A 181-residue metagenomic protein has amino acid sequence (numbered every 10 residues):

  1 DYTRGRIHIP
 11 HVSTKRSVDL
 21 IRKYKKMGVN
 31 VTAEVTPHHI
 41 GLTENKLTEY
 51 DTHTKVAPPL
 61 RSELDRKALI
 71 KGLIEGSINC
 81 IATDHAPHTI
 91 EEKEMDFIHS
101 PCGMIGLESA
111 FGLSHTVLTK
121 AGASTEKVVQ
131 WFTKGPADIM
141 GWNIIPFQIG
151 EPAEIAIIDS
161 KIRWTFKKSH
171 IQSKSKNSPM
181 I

Functional and structural regions predicted by a protein language model:
D1-I81: Histidine/acidic residue-rich metal-binding segments in metalloenzymes
D1-R4, H53, G72-E75, N79-I81 (+1 more regions): His/Asp/Glu-enriched, well-ordered alpha-helical/loop segment that forms or immediately abuts the divalent-metal
T14, P37, P87, I162-R163: Short, glycine/acidic-enriched loop or turn micro-motifs at the edges of active sites
S17-V18, G41, T89-E91, F166: Glycine/Thr-rich phosphate-binding loops of Rossmann-like dinucleotide-binding domains
I21-R22, K93-M95, S169-H170: Short amphipathic alpha-helical segments
T54-D65, P101-I105, N177-I181: A short acidic, glycine-rich active-site loop that binds or catalyzes chemistry on phosphate/adenosine moieties
E63, A137-G141, K174-S175: Short gly/ser/thr-rich secondary-structure transition/capping motifs
H99, P152-I181: C-terminal cap of metal-dependent C-N hydrolases
